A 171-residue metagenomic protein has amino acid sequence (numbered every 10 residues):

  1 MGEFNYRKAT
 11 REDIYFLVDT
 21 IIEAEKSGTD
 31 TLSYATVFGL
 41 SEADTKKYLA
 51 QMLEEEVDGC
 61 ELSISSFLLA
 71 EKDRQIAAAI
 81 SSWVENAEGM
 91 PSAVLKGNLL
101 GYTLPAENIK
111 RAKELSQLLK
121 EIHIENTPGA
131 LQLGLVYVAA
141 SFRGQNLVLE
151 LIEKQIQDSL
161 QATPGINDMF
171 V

Functional and structural regions predicted by a protein language model:
M1-Y15, D19, E23, T31-F38 (+1 more regions): Conserved N-terminal entry element of GNAT/NAT acetyltransferase domains
G39-F67, K72: Active-site rim helix/loop that mediates acceptor-substrate recognition in acyltransferases
L69, Q75-W83, Q132, Y137: Conserved beta-strand in the GNAT
N86-L131: Conserved acyl-donor/pantetheine-binding loop and adjacent beta-alpha core of acyl/acetyltransferases and related
G129-L131, S159-V171: Conserved GNAT acetyl-CoA-binding A-motif
G134-R143, M169-V171: Conserved beta-strand-loop-alpha-helix junction that forms the acyl-donor binding cleft
V138, G144-D158: Conserved acetyl-CoA-binding loop-helix of GNAT-fold acetyltransferases
